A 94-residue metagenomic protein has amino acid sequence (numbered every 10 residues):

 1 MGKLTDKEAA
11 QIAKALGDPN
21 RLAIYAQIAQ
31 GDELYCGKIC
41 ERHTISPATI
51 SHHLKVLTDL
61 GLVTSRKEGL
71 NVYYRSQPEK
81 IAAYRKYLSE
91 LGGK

Functional and structural regions predicted by a protein language model:
M1-T5: Short, intrinsically disordered or compositionally biased N-terminal tails of bacterial proteins
K7, Q11-S46, N71-K80: N-terminal helix-turn-helix DNA-binding core of bacterial DNA-binding proteins
L54-K55: Short, hydrophobic-biased segments on the C-terminal half of alpha helices that form "recognition helices"
T58-E68, R75: Beta-hairpin "wing" of winged helix-turn-helix
Y84: Residues that scaffold the ATP/ADP-binding catalytic core of kinase and kinase-like folds
Y87-L88: Residue-level signal for well-ordered alpha-helical positions
